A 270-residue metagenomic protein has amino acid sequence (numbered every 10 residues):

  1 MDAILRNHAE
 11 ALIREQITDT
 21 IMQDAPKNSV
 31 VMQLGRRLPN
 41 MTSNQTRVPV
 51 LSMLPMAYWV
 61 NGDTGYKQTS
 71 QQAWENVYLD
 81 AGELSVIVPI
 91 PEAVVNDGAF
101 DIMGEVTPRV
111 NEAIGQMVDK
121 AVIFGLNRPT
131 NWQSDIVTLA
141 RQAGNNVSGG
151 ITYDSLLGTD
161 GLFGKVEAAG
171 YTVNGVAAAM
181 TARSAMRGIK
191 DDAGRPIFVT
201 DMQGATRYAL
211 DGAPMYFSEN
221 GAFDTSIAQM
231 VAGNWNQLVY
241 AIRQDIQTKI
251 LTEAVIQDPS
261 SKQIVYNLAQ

Functional and structural regions predicted by a protein language model:
D2-V86, S155: Assembly/oligomerization interface modules of large self-assembling protein complexes
T42, T138-A269: Extended oligomerization regions of viral-like shell subunits
R47, I87-P89, G175-A177, Q270: Structured core elements
P49-S52, P91, A179-T181, S218: Structured loops at beta-to-helix junctions and adjacent beta-edge loops in soluble globular domains
M56-V60, G98, A185-G188: Short helix/loop capping segments that flank catalytic or ligand/cofactor-binding pockets
G62-K67, I102-V106, D192-A193: Short intrinsically disordered coil segments
S70, D119, I227-Q229: Active-site and NAD+-binding cores of ADP-ribose-processing enzymes
E75-Y78, E83-A168: Alpha-helical scaffold segments that mediate packing/assembly in large oligomeric complexes
